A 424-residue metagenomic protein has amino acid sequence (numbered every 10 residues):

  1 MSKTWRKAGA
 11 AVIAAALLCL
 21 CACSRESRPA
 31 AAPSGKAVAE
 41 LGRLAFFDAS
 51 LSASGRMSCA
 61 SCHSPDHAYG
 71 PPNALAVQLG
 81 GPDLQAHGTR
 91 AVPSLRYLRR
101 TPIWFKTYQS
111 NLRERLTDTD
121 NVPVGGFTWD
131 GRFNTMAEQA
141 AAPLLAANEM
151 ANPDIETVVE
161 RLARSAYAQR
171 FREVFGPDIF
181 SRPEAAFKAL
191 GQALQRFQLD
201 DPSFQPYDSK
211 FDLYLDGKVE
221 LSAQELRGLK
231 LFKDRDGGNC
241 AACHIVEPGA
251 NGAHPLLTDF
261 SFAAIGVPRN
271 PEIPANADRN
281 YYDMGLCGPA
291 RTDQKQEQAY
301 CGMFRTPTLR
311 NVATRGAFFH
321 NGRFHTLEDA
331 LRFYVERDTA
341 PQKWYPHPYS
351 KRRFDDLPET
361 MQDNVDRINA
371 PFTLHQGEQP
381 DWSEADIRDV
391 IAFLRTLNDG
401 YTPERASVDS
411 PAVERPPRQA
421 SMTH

Functional and structural regions predicted by a protein language model:
K3-A45, A68, A142-L226, K230 (+4 more regions): Post-cleavage N-terminal segment of exported redox proteins
R25-E138, P206-Y349, R405-H424: Short glycine/threonine-rich turn/loop motifs
A275-Y282, H320, D355, D363-I368 (+1 more regions): Intrinsic-disorder/low-complexity regions
D329, E336-E378: An amphipathic alpha-helical core segment
